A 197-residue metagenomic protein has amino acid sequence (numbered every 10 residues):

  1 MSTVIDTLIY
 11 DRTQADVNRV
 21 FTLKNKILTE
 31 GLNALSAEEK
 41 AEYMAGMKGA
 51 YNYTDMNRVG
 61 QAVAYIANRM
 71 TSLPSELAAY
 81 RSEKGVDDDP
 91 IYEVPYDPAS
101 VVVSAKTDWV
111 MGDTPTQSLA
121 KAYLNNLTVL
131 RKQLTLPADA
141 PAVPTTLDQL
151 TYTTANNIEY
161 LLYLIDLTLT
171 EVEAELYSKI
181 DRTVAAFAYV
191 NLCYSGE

Functional and structural regions predicted by a protein language model:
M1-E197: Extracellular "spike/adhesin" assembly and maturation modules and analogous cytosolic coiled-coil scaffolds
